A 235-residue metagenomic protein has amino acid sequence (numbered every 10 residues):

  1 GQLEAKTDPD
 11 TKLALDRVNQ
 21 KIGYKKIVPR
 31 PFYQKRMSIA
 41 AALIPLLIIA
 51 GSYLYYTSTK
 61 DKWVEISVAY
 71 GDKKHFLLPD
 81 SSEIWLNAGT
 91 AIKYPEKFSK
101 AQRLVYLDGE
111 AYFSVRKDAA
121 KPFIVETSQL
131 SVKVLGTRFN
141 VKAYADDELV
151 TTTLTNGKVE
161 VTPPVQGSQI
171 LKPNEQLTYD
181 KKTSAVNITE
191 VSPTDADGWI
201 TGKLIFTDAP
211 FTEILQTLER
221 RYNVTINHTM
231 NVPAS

Functional and structural regions predicted by a protein language model:
G1-N19: A short, acidic loop/turn at secondary-structure junctions
Q20-A40, P45-S235: A residue-level detector for the "anchor" residue at the start of short, highly conserved motifs
